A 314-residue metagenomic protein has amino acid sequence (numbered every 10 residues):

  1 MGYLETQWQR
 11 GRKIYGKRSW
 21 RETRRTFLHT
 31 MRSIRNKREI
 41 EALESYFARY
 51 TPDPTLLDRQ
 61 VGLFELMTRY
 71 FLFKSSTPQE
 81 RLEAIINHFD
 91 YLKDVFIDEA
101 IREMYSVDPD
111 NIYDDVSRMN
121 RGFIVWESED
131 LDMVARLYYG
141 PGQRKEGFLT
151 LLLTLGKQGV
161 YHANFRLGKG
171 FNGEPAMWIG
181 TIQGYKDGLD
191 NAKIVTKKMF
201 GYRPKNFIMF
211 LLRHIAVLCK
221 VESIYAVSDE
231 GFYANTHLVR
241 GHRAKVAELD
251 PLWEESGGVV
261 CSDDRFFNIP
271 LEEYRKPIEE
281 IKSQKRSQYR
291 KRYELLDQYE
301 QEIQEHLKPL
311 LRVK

Functional and structural regions predicted by a protein language model:
M1-D132, Y138-F148, G156-V160, G170-N172 (+3 more regions): Terminal substrate-recognition subdomain of acyl/acetyltransferases
L149-L153, F165: A short beta-strand signature
L153, N206-I208, V217: Long, positively charged binding patches that form subdomain-scale interaction surfaces for polyanionic ligands
V160-L167, W178: Conserved beta-strand in the GNAT
G173, Y202-N206, R243: Alpha-helix initiation and capping sites
A176-A192: Short acidic, glycine/tyrosine-flanked loop/strand segments centered on an H-E-D-like triad
G180, P204, A226-D229: Short His-Asn-centered micro-motif
I194-R213: Conserved acetyl-CoA-binding loop-helix of GNAT-fold acetyltransferases
